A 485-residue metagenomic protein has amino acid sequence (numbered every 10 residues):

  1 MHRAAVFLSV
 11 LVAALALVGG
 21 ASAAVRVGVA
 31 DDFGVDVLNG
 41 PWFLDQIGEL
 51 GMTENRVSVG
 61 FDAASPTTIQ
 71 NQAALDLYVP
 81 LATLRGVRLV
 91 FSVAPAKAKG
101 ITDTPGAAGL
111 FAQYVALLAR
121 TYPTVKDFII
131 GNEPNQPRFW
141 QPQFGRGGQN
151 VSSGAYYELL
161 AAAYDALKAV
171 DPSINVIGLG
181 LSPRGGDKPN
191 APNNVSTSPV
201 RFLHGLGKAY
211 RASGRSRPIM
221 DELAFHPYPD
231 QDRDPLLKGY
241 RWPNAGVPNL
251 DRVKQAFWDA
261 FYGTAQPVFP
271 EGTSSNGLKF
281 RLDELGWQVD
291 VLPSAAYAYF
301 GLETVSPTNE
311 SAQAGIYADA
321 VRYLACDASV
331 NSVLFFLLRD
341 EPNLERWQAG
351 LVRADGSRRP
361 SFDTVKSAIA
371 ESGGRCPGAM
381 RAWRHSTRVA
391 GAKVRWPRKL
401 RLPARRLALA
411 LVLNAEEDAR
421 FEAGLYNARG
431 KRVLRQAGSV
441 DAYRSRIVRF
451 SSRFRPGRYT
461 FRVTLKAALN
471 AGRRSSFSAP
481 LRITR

Functional and structural regions predicted by a protein language model:
F7-A16: Bacterial N-terminal signal peptides
A23-G60: Boundary/entry segment of secreted carbohydrate-active catalytic domains
L38, P66, P134, R138-F139 (+2 more regions): Aromatic-rich peripheral "rim/lid" segments of glycoside hydrolase catalytic domains that contact and position glycan
P41, A107-A112, V151-E310: Noncatalytic carbohydrate-binding groove/subsite architecture in carbohydrate-active enzymes
I47-N193, D230, R339-E341: Substrate-binding cleft and catalytic face of glycoside hydrolase catalytic domains, especially the flexible beta-alpha
L407-A415: Aromatic/hydrophobic beta-strand junction motif of beta-rich domains
R444, F450, R455-Y459: A glycine-anchored, Pro-Gly-centered beta-turn/N-cap motif
